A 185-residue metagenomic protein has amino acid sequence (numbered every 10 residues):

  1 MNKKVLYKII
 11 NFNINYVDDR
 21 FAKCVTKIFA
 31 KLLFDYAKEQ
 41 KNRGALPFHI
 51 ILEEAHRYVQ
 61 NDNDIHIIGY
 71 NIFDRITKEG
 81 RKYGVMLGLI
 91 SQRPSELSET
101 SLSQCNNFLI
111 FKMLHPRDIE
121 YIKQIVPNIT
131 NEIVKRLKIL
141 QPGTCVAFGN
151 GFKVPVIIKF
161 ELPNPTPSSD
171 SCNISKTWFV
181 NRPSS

Functional and structural regions predicted by a protein language model:
M1-R75, K82, C145-G149: P-loop NTPase motor domains
Y7, G84-V85, Q104-N107, Q141-G143: Short glycine-/polar-rich loops that comprise or flank the Walker A/P-loop and associated switch/sensor motifs
Y16-D18, H56-R57, R93-E96, M113-D118 (+2 more regions): Conserved nucleotide-binding/hydrolysis micro-motifs of P-loop NTPases
E53, V85, Q92-R93, Q104: Conserved H-loop
G69-I72, R93, L97, S101: Helical "lid/switch" subdomain of P-loop NTPase nucleotide-binding domains
T100-K112: A short helix-turn-beta junction within AAA+ P-loop NTPase domains corresponding to the substrate/partner-engaging
N128-Q141: Phosphate/diphosphate-binding loops
P142-S185: Conserved P-loop NTPase motor module
